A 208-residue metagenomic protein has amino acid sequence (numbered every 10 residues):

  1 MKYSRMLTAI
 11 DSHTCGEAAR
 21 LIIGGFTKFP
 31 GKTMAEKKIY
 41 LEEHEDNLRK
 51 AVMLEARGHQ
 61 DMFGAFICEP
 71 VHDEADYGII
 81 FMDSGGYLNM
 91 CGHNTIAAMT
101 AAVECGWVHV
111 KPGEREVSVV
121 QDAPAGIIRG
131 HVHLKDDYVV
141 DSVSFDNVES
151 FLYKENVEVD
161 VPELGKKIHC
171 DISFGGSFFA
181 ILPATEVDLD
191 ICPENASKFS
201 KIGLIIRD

Functional and structural regions predicted by a protein language model:
M1-D171, A180-D208: A glycine-rich beta-to-alpha transition motif near the start of alpha/beta enzyme domains, typified by
G176: Glycine-rich ThDP/TPP pyrophosphate-binding loop and its adjacent helix/strand module within ThDP-dependent enzymes
